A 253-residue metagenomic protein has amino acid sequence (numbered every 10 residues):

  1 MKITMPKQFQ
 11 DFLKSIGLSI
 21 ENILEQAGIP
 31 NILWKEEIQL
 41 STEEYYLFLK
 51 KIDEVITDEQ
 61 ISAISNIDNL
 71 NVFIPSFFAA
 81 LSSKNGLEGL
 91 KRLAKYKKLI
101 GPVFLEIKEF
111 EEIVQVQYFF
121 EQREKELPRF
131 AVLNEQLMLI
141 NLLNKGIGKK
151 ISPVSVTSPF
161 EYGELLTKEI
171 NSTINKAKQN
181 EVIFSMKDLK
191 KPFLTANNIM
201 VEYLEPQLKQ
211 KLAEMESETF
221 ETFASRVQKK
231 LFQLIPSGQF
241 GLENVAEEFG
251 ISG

Functional and structural regions predicted by a protein language model:
M1-I113: N-terminal low-complexity or simple alpha-helical regulatory segments that function as activation/interaction modules
Q8, M138-L142, K230: Short, hydrophobic/aromatic alpha-helical segments in well-folded domains
L13, L24, L143-N144, T167 (+1 more regions): Hydrophobic alpha-helix position signal
L33, F120-E124, S237: Short amphipathic alpha-helical segments at helix-loop
L49, Q136-L139, V227: Hydrophobic alpha-helical core bundles mediating ligand binding, dimerization, or RNAP-core interactions
N71-D188: N-terminal regulatory/effector-sensing and dimerization cores that precede helix-turn-helix DNA-binding domains
S172-G253: Extended mid-to-C-terminal alpha-helical interaction segments
